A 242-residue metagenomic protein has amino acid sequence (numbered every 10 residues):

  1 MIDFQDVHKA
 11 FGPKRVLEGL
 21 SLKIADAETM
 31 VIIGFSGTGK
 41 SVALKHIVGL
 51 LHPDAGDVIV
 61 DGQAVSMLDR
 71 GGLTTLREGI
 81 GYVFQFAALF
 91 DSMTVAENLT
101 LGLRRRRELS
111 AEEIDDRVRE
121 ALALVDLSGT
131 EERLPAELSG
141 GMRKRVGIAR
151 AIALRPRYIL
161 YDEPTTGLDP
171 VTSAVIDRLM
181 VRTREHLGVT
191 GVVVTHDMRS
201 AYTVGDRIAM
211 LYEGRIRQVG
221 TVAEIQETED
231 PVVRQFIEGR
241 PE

Functional and structural regions predicted by a protein language model:
V48: Helix-to-loop junction immediately C-terminal to a conserved catalytic motif
Q63-A64, A111-T130, V181: Conserved ABC ATPase "signature" region
V65-G81, R105, A111-E112, I225-T228: ABC ATPase NBD coupling module
L134-L138, M142: Conserved ABC ATPase signature
A153-R157: A short, proline-enriched helix->beta-strand linker immediately N-terminal to the Walker B motif in ABC-type P-loop
I159-D162: Catalytic Walker B motif of ABC-type/P-loop ATPase nucleotide-binding domains
